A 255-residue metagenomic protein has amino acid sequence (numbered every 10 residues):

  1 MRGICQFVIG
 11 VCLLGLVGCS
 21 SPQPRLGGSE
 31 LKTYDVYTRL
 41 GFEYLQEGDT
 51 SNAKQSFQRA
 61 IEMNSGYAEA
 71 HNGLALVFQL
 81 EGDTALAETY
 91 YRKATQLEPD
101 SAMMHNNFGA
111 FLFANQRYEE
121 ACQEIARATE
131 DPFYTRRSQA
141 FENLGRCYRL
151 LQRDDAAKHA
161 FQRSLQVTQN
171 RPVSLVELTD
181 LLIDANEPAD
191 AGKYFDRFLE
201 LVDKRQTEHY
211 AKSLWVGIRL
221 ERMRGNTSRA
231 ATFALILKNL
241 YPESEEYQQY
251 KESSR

Functional and structural regions predicted by a protein language model:
L16-V36: Bacterial Sec signal peptide processing site at the extreme N-terminus
P24-L31, L201-R255: Terminal, low-structured helical/coil segments at or just beyond the last alpha-helical repeat
S29, M63, L97, D131-F133 (+4 more regions): Structural marker of alpha-solenoid helical repeat scaffolds
T33, Y67, S101, T135-R137 (+2 more regions): Residue-level recognition of tetratricopeptide repeat
R39, G73-L76, N107, N143 (+2 more regions): Canonical tetratricopeptide repeat
Q46-E47, L80-E81, A114-N115, D131 (+3 more regions): Register position in tetratricopeptide repeats
A70, M104, S138-A140, S174 (+3 more regions): TPR alpha-solenoid repeat register
